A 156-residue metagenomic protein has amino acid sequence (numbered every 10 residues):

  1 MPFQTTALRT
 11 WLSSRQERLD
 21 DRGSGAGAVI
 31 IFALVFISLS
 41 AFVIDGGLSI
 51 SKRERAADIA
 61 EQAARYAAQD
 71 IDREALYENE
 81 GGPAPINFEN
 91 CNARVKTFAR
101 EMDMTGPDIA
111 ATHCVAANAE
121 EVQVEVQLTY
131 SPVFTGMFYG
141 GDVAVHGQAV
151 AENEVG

Functional and structural regions predicted by a protein language model:
P2-E89: Alpha-helical assembly-interface signal, strongest on the long, hydrophobic N-terminal helix that forms
P2-R9, P132-G156: Low-complexity, S/T/G/P-rich flexible repeat/linker segments used as non-globular hinges and stalks within
F3, M104, C114-A117, Q127 (+1 more regions): Non-catalytic terminal regions of proteins
E17-S24, H113-E121, A151-G156: Short secondary-structure transition/capping segments
S40-A41, A56-I59, F88-K96, Q127 (+1 more regions): A small/polar (G/S/T-enriched), proline-flanked helix-loop surface module common in exported/cell-envelope proteins
A64-E125: Short amphipathic secondary-structure patches
V126-P132: Generic short beta-strand segments
